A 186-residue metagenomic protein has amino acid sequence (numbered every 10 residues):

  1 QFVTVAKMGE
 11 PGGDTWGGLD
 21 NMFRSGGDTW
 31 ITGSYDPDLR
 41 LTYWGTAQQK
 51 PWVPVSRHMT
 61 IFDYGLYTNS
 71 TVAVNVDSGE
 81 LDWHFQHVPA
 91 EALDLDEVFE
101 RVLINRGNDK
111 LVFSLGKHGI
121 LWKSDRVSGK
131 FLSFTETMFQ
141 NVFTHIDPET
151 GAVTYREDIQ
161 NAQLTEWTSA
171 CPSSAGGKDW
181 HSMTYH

Functional and structural regions predicted by a protein language model:
Q1-F23, S56-D96, L103-D109, I120-A170: Extracytoplasmic/lumenal domain signature
M22-R57, T68-S70, L95-G116, D179-T184: Repeat-blade elements of multi-bladed beta-propeller folds
N75, G79, G176-H186: C-terminal substrate/ligand-recognition segments
S173: Short, glycine-rich nucleotide/cofactor-binding loops
